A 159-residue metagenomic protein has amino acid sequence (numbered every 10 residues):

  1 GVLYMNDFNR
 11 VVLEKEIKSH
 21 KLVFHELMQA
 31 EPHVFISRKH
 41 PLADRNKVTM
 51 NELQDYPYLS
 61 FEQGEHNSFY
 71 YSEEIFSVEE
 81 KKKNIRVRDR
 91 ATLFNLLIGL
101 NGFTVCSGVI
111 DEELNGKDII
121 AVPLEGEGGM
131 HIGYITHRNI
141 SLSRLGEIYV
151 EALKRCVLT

Functional and structural regions predicted by a protein language model:
G1-M5, N9-V11, G102-S107: Paired acidic/hydrophobic, glycine-rich loop segments that form the ligand-binding mouth/hinge of periplasmic-binding
N6, R10, M50, Q54-E79 (+1 more regions): Secondary-structure junction motif
E16-Y58: Flexible hinge/capping segments at coil-to-helix
K18-H25, Q29-E31, A91-I140: Beta-alpha-beta core module
F24, Y58, N84-R86, A121: Conserved beta-strand scaffold positions in the cores of enzyme catalytic domains, especially in NTP/NDP-utilizing
T49, S141-R155: Short amphipathic alpha-helical coupling segments at ligand-binding clamshell hinges and other catalytic/signaling
I75-I85, D118: A local structural motif
